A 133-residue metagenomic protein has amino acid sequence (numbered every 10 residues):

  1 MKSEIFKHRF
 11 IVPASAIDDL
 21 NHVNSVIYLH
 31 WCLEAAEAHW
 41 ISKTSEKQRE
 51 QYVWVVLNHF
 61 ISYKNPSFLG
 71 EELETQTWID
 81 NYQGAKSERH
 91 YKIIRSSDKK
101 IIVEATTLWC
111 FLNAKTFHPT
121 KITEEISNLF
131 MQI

Functional and structural regions predicted by a protein language model:
M1-N58, L112-I133: Hot-dog-fold acyl-thioester-processing enzymes
K2-E4, F68-L69, I79-I133: HotDog/MaoC-like acyl-thioester-processing domains
R9-I11, F60-S62, Q76-W78, K92 (+1 more regions): Residue-level recognition of well-ordered beta-strand positions that form the cores of beta-sheet-rich folds across
H39-S87, V103: Hydrophobic beta-strand-centered segment that forms part of the acyl-chain substrate-binding groove
